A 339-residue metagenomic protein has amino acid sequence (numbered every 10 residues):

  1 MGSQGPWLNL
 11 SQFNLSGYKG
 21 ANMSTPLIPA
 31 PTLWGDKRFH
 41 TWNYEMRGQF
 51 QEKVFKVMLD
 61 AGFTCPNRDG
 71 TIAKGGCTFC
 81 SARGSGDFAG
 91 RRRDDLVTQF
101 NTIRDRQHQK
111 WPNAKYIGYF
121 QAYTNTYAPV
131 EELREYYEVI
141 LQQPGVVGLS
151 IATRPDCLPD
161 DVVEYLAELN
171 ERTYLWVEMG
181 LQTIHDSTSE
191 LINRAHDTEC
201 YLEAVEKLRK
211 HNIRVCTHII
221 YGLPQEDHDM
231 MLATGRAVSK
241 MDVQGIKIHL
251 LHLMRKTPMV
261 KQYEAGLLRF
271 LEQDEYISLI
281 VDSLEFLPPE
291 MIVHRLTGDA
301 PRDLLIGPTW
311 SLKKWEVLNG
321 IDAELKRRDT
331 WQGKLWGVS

Functional and structural regions predicted by a protein language model:
G2, Y18, N22-I117: N-terminal [4Fe-4S]-dependent radical SAM core
N14, N22-Y44, K53-F55, G245 (+1 more regions): Auxiliary Fe-S-binding modules of radical SAM enzymes
F55-L59, Y116-G118, L149-I151, L175-M179 (+3 more regions): Hydrophobic faces of well-ordered beta-strands that scaffold small-molecule active sites in alpha/beta enzyme cores
C77, V139-V146, A233-K247, L318-W331: Structural recognition of alpha->loop->beta junctions
S85-D94, A122-E135, L149-N212, Y221-M241 (+1 more regions): Conserved non-cysteine loop/helix-boundary elements of the Radical SAM core domain that shape
T102-Q143, G148-L149: A contiguous, low-structure linker/loop signature
Q143-V146, A204-V215, M241, L279-M291: A structural motif corresponding to the C-terminal end of an alpha-helix and its immediate exit/capping segment
